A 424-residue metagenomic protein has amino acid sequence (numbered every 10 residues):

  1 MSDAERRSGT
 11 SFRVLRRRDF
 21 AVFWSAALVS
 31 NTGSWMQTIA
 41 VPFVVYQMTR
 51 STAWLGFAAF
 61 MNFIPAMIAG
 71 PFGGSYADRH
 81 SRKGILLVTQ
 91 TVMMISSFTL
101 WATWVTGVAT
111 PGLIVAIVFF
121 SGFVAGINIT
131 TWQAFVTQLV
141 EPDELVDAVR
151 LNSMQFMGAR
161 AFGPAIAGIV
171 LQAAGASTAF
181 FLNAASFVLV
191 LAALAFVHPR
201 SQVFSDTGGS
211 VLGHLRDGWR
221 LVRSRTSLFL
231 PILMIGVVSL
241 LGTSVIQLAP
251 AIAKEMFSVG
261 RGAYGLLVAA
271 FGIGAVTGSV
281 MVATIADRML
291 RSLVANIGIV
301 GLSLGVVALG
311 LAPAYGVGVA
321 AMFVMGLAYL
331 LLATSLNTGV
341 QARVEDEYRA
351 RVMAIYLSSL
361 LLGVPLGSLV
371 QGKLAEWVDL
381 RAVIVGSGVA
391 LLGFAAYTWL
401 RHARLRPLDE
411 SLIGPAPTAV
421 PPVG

Functional and structural regions predicted by a protein language model:
M1-G424: Alpha-helical transmembrane-bundle signature of multi-pass membrane transport and export proteins
